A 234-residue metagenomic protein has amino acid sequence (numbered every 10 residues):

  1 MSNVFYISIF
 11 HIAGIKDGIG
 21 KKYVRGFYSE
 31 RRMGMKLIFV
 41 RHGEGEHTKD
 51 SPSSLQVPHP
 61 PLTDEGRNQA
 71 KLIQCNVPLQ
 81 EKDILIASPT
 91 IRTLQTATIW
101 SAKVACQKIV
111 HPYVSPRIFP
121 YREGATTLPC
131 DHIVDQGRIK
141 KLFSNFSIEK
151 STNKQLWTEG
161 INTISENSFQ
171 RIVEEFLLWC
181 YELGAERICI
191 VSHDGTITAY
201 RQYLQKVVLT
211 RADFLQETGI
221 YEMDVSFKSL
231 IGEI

Functional and structural regions predicted by a protein language model:
K21-G34: Short, Lys/Arg-enriched N-terminal segments with co-localized hydrophobic residues within the first ~10-30 amino acids
K36, V40-I109: Active-site-proximal alpha-helix that buttresses catalytic centers in soluble enzyme cores
L37, D83, E186-D194: Generic beta-sheet signal
H47, Q56-P61, V104-R171: Phosphate-handling substructures
L79-E81, E182-A185: Glycine-rich phosphate-binding loop signature in dinucleotide/nucleotide-binding domains
Q80-Y113, K140-S151, D224-I234: Conserved histidine-centered catalytic loops in small-molecule metabolism enzymes
Q205-I231: Domain-level recognition of soluble alpha/beta enzyme cores, biased toward histidine phosphatases/phosphomutases
